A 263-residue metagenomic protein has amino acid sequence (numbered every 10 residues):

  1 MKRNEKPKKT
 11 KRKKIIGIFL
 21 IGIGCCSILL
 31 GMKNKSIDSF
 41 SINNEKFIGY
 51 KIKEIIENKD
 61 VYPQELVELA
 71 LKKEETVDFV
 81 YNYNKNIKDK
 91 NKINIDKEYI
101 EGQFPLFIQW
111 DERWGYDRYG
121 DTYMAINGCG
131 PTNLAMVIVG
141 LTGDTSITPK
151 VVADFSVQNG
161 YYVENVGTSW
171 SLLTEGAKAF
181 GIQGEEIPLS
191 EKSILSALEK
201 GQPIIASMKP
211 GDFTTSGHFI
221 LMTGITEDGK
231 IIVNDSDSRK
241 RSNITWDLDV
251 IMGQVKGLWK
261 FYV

Functional and structural regions predicted by a protein language model:
M1-K13: N-terminal Lys/Arg-rich, disordered targeting/topogenic segments
M1-K2, Q64, T148, D247: Secondary-structure junction/capping motif
R12-G17, V80, P105, Q109 (+6 more regions): Aromatic-residue detector
G17, C25-Y161: Active-site-adjacent structural segments surrounding the nucleophilic cysteine of cysteine proteases and isopeptidases
G17-I18, A179: Short amphipathic alpha-helical "recognition" segments used for binding
L29-E54, N94-I95, V139, G143-V263: Conserved active-site-adjacent core of cysteine acyl-enzyme catalytic domains
